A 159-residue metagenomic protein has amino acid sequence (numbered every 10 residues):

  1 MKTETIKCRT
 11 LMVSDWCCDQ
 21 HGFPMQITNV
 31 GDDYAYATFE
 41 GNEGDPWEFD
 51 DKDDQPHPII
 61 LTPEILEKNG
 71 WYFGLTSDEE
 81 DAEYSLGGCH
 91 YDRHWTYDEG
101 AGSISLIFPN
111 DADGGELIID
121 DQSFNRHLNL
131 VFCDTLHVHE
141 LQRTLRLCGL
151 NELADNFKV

Functional and structural regions predicted by a protein language model:
M1-L11: Mixed-charge, Lys/Arg-rich low-complexity intrinsically disordered regions
W16, G22-D33: Short beta-strand-centered aromatic/proline hotspots
H21-P24, D45, G102: Short acidic/polar mixed-charge low-complexity motifs
T28-D51: Basic/aromatic-rich interaction segments and small domains that mediate binding to polyanionic partners
E43-Y72, H127-F157: Intrinsically disordered, low-complexity, charged/polar segments
F73-A112: Amphipathic, interaction-prone secondary-structure segments
A101-T135: Intrinsically disordered, low-complexity regulatory segments enriched in Ser/Thr/Pro and charged residues
